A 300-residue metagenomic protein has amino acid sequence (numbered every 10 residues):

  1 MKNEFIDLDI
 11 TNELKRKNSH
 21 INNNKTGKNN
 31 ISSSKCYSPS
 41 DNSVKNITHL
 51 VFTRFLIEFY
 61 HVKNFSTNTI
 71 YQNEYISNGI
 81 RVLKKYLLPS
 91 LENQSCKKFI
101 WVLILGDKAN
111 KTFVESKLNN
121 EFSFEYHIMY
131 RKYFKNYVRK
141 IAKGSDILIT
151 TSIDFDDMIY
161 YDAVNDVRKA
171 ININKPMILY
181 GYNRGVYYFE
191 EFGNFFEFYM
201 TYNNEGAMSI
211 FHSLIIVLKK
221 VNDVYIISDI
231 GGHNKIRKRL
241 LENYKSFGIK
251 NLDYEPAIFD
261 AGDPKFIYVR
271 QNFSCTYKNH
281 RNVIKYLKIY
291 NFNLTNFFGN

Functional and structural regions predicted by a protein language model:
D9-H20, K25-Y86: N-proximal low-complexity "stem/linker" segments adjacent to membrane-targeting elements
V44, S213-N300: C-terminal catalytic/acceptor-binding lobe
H49, R54, G79-V82, D162 (+3 more regions): Domain-scale activation on soluble regions of proteins
N68-Q72, N110-L148: Active-site-proximal specificity loops/subdomain of glycosyltransferases
Y71, L88-K98: Short, acidic, metal-binding catalytic loop of nucleotide-sugar glycosyltransferases
K98-K108: Short beta-strand/loop segment that forms part of the nucleotide-sugar
I141-K143, Y160-L241: Conserved catalytic core of nucleotide-sugar-dependent glycosyltransferases
I147-M158: Short beta-strand-to-loop acidic/aromatic patch adjacent to the donor-nucleotide binding site
